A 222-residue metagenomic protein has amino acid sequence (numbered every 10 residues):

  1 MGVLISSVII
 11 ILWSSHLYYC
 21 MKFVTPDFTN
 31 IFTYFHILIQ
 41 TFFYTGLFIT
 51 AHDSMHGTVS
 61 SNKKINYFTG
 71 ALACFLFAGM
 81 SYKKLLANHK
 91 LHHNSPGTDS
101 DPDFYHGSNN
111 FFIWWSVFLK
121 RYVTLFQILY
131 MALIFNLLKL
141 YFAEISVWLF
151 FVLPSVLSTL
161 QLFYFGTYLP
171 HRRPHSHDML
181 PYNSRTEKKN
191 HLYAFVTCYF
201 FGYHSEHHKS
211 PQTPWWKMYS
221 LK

Functional and structural regions predicted by a protein language model:
M1-V8: N-terminal membrane topogenic signal
I11-S14, Y18, I37, F195: Hydrophobic alpha-helical transmembrane segments
L12-H16, Y44, F48, A78 (+1 more regions): Alpha-helical transmembrane segments of multipass membrane proteins
L17-F32: Short, hydrophobic transmembrane alpha-helix segments
Y34-T41, T98-F195: Hydrophobic transmembrane alpha-helical segments that form the core helix bundle of multi-pass membrane enzymes
H36-A51, G70-M80: A generic, lipid-embedded transmembrane alpha helix
I49-S60, H92-H93: Active-site recognition of the HExxH zinc-binding catalytic motif
N62-I113, R172-K222: Membrane-proximal soluble regions of multi-pass membrane proteins
